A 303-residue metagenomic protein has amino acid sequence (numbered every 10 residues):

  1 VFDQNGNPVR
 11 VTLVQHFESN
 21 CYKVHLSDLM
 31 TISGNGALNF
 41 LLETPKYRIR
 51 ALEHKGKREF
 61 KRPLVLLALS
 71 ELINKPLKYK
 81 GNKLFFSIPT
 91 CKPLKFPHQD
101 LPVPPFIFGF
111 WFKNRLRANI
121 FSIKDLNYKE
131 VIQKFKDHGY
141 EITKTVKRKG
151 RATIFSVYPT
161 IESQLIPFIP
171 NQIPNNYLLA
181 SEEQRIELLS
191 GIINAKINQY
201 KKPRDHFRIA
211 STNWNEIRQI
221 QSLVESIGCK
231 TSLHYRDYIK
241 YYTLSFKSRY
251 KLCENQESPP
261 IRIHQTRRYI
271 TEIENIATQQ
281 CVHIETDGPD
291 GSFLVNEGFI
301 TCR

Functional and structural regions predicted by a protein language model:
D3-N7, T12-T243, R268-R303: Intein-associated homing endonuclease modules of the LAGLIDADG/DOD-type, together with closely related HINT-family
Y250-A277: Surface-exposed, non-catalytic interaction/assembly patches
